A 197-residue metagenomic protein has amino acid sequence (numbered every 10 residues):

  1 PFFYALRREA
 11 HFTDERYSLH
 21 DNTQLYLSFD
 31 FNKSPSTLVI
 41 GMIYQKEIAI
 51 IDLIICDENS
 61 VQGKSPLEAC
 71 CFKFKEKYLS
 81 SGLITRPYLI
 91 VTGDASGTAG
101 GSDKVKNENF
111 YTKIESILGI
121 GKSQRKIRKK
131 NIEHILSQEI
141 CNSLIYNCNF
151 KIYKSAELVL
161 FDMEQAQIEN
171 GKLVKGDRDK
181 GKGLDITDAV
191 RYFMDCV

Functional and structural regions predicted by a protein language model:
P1-F29, S34: ATPase catalytic-site recognition across NTP-hydrolyzing enzymes
L25, S36, L89, T187: Residue-level detector of short, conserved catalytic/binding motifs and their immediate flanks
S36-M42: Short beta-strand scaffold segments in enzyme catalytic cores
Y44-K46: Solvent-exposed strand-loop boundary residues in beta-sheet-rich modules
I48-D179: Mg2+-dependent endonuclease catalytic cores in nucleic-acid-processing enzymes, primarily RNase H-like
G176-V197: Acidic, Mg2+-coordinating catalytic module of metal-dependent nucleases/exonucleases that use a two-metal-ion mechanism
